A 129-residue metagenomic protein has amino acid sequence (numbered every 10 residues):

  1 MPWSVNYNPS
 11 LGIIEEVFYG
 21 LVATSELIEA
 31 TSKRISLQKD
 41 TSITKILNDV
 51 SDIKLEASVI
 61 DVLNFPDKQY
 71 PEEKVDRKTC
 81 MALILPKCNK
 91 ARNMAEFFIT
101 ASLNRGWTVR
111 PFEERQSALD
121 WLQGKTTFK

Functional and structural regions predicted by a protein language model:
M1-K129: Amphipathic, Lys/Arg-enriched alpha-helical "gate/interface" segment within cytosolic domains that mediates
